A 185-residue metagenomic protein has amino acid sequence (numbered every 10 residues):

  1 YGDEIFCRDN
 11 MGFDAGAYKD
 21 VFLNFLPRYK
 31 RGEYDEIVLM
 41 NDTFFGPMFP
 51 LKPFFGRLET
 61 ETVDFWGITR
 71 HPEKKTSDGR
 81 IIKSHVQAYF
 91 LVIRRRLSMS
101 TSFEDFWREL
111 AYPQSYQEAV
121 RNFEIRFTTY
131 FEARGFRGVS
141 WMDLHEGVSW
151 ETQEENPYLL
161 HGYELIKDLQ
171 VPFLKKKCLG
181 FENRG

Functional and structural regions predicted by a protein language model:
Y1-G185: ER/Golgi luminal nucleotide-sugar-dependent glycosyltransferases, focusing on the catalytic module
